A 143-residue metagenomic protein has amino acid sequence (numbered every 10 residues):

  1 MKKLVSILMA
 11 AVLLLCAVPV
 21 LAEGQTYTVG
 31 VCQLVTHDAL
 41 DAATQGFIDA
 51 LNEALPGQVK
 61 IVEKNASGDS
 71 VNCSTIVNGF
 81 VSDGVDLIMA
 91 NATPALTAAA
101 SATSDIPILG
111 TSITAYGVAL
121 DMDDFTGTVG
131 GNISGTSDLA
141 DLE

Functional and structural regions predicted by a protein language model:
M1-T28, N52-P56: Short, low-complexity disordered leader/linker segments with a strong preference for bacterial N-terminal type II
T26-G30, P107, N132-G135: Residues that mark the start of a beta-strand
Y27-I48, V62-C73: Extracytoplasmic "Venus flytrap"
G46-A54, A98-A102: Alpha-helical structural signal in soluble globular domains
G57-V59, I106, G131: A structural micro-motif
N65-D124: Beta-alpha junction/loop-to-helix N-cap segments that form part of ligand/metal-binding clefts
Y116-E143: Hydrophobic alpha-helical segments within soluble ligand-binding/sensing domains
